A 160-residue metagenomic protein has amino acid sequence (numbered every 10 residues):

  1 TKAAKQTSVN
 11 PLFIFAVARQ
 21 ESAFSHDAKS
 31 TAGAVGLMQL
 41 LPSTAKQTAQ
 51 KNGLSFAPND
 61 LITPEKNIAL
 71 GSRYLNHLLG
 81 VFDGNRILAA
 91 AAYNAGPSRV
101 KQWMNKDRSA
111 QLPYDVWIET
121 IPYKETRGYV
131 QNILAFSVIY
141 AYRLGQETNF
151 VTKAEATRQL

Functional and structural regions predicted by a protein language model:
T1-L160: Catalytic glycan-binding domains that act on GlcNAc-containing polysaccharides
